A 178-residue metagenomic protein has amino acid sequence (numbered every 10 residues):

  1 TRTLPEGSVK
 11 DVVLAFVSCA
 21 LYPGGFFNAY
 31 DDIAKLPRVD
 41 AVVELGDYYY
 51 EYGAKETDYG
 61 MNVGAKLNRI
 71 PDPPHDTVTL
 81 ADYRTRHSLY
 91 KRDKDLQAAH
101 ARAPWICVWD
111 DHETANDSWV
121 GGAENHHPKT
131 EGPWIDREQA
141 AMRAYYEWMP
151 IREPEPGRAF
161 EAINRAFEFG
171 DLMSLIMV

Functional and structural regions predicted by a protein language model:
T1-V178: Metal-dependent phosphoester/phosphodiester hydrolase catalytic core
